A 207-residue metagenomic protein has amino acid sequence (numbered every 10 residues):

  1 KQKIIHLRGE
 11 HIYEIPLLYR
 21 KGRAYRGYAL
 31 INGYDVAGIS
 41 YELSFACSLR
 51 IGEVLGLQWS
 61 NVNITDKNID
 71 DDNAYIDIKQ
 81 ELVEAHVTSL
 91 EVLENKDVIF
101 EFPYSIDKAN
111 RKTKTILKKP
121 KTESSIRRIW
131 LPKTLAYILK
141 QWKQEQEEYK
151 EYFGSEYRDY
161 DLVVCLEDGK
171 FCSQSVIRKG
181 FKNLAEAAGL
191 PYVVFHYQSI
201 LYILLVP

Functional and structural regions predicted by a protein language model:
Q2-I51, L55, I69-N73, S124-I126 (+1 more regions): Basic, Lys/Arg- and aromatic-enriched nucleic-acid-binding interface segment
L7, T113-T122, Y160-C165, E186-A187: Short glycine/proline-rich turn/loop motifs
Y25, Y41, V54, I78 (+3 more regions): Conserved hydrophobic/aromatic pocket- or pore-lining residues that grip, position, or stack substrates in active sites
G27-A37, C47, I129, E145-S155 (+1 more regions): Short, basic (Lys/Arg/His-rich) helix/loop patches that form interaction surfaces in the mid-to-C-terminal regions
R50, Q58-S60, P191: Short coil/turn motifs that cap or connect alpha-helices
L57-E148, R158: Conserved tyrosine-mediated DNA breakage-rejoining catalytic core shared by Y-recombinases
